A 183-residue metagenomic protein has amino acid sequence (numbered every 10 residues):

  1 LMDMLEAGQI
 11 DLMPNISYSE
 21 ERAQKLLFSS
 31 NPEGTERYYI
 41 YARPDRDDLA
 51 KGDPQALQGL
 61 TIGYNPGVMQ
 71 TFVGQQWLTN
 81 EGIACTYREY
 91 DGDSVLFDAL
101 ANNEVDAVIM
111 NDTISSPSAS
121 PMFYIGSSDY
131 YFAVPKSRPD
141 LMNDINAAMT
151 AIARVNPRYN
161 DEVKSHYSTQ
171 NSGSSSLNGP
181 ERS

Functional and structural regions predicted by a protein language model:
L1-A56, M110-S127, K136: Acidic, polar ligand-binding/catalytic clefts
L1-E20, Q24, Y64, N80-G82 (+3 more regions): Extracytoplasmic small-molecule ligand-binding "clamshell" domains of the periplasmic binding protein/Venus flytrap
M2, E6, I10, R37 (+7 more regions): Extracytoplasmic/secreted envelope proteins and their assembly/folding machinery, especially bacterial periplasmic
M2, Y87-E89, D98-E104, Y124-G126 (+1 more regions): N-terminal globular core domains of eukaryotic regulatory proteins
E6, I10, I62, Q75 (+5 more regions): Sec-exported extracytoplasmic/periplasmic mature domains
S29-N31, A56-Q58, G67-E89: Ligand-binding cleft/hinge of the Venus flytrap
P44-Q70, G126-S174: Extended ligand-binding regions for polar small-molecule ligands
S174-S183: Alpha-helical transmembrane signal-anchor helices
